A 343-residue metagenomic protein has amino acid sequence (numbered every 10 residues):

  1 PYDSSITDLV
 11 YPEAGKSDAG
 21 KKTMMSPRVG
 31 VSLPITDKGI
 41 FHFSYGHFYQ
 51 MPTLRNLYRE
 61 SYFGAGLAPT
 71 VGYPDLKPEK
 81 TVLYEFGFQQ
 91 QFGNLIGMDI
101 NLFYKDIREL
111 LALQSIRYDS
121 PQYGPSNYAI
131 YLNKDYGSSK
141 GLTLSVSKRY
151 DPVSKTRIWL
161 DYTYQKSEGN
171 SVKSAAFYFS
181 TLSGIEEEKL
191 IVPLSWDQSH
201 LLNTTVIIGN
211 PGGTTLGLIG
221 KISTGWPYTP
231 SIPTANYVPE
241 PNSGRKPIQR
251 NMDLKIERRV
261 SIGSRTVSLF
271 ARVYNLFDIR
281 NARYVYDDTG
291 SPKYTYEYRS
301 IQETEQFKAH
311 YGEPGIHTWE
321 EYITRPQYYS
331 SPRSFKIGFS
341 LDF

Functional and structural regions predicted by a protein language model:
P1, F43-H47, N56, F88 (+5 more regions): Transmembrane beta-barrel strands of outer-membrane/channel proteins
P1-T36, Y62: Signature of Gram-negative outer-membrane beta-barrel scaffolds
K21-M25, K80-V82, S138-L142, Q198-L202 (+3 more regions): Residues that define the transmembrane beta-barrel architecture of outer-membrane proteins
V29-L33, F86-Q90, L144-K148, T204-I208 (+4 more regions): Residues on the lipid-exposed face of transmembrane beta-strands in outer-membrane beta-barrel proteins
P34, I40-G46, Q50-P52, N56 (+3 more regions): Membrane-embedded beta-barrel scaffold of Gram-negative outer-membrane proteins
K38-F41, N94-M98, V153-I158, G212-L216 (+1 more regions): Repeated loop/turn-to-beta-strand initiation elements of outer-membrane beta-barrel proteins
F103-D106, Y118, G124-P230: Gram-negative outer-membrane beta-barrel transporters
K221-P233, R259-F343: C-terminal beta-signal and adjacent terminal beta-strands/loops of Gram-negative outer-membrane beta-barrel proteins
